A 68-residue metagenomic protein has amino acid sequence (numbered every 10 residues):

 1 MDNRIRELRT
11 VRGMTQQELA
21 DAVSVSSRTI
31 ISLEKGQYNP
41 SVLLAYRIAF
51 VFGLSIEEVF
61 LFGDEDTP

Functional and structural regions predicted by a protein language model:
N3-A22: Short basic helix-loop element that most often maps to the first helix and adjoining turn of HTH DNA-binding modules
Q17, R28, E57: Key DNA-contact positions within bacterial/archaeal DNA-binding proteins
V25-Y38: Recognition helix of helix-turn-helix/homeodomain-like DNA-binding domains that insert into the DNA major groove
K35, L54, D64: Short, conserved catalytic or interaction motifs in soluble domains
Q37-R47, E65-D66: Short, basic-rich loop-to-helix N-cap that marks the start of a DNA-contacting helix
L43-E58: DNA major-groove recognition helix of helix-turn-helix/homeodomain DNA-binding modules
F50, F60-P68: Short, charged recognition helix plus adjacent turn of helix-turn-helix-like nucleic-acid-binding domains
